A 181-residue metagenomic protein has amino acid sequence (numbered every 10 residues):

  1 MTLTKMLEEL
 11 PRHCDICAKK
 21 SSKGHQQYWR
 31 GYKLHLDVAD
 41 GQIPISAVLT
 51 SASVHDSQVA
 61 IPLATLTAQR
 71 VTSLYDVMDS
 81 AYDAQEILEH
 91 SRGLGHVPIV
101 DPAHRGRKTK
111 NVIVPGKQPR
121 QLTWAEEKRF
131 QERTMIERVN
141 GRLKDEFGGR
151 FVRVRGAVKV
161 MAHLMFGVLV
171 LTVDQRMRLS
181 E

Functional and structural regions predicted by a protein language model:
M1-G93: Polybasic low-complexity intrinsically disordered regions
S51, R105-G106, V158: Residue-level detector of flexible, active-site-proximal loop/helix-junction positions within diverse enzyme catalytic
V54, F130, G156: Charge-dense, low-complexity intrinsically disordered segments
V59, M135, V139, A162-M165 (+1 more regions): Catalytic-loop motifs flanking and including active-site residues across diverse enzymes
S80-G148, R153: Helix-centered, glycine/charged polyanion-binding patches within enzymatic domains that contact phosphate-containing
F151-E181: Charge-patterned, long linear interaction tracts outside catalytic cores
